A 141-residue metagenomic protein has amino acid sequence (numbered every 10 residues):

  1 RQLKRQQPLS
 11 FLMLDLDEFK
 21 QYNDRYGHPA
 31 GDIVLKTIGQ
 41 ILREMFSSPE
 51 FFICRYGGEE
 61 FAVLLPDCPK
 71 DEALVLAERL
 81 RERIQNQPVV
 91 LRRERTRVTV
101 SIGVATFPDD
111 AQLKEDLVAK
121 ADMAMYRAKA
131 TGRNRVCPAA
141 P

Functional and structural regions predicted by a protein language model:
L3-S10, D17-E44, C54-G58, A62-V63 (+3 more regions): Conserved long alpha-helical elements within nucleotide-processing catalytic cores of c-di-GMP signaling and class III
F11-M13, P138: Core hydrophobic beta-sheet residues of small sensory/regulatory alpha/beta domains, primarily PAS-family
D24, L65-C68, Q85, F107-P108: Residue-level recognition of strand-loop junctions within catalytic nucleotide-signaling folds
I41-S48, R79-Q87: Generic non-transmembrane alpha-helical segments
F52-R55, T96: A short pre-motif secondary-structure segment
K70-E78, R92, F107-A140: Catalytic-core segments of nucleotide cyclases and related cyclic-nucleotide turnover enzymes
V98-V100: PAS and PAS-like sensory/regulatory domains
